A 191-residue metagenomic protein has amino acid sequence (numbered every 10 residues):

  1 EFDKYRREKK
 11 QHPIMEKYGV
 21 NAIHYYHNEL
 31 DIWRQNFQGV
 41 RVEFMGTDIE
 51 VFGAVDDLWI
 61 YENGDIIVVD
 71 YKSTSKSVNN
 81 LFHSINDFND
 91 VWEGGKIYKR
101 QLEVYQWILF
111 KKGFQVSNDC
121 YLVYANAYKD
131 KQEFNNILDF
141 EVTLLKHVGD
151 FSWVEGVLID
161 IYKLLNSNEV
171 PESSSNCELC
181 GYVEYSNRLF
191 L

Functional and structural regions predicted by a protein language model:
E1-V40, F44: A non-catalytic, helix-rich entry segment at domain boundaries
F2, Y105, C180: A residue-level signal for conserved active-site and pocket-lining positions in enzyme catalytic cores
R7, Q11-H12, N21, D31 (+5 more regions): Accessory terminal regions of nucleic-acid processing enzymes
W33-G156: Mg2+/Mn2+-dependent nuclease catalytic core
